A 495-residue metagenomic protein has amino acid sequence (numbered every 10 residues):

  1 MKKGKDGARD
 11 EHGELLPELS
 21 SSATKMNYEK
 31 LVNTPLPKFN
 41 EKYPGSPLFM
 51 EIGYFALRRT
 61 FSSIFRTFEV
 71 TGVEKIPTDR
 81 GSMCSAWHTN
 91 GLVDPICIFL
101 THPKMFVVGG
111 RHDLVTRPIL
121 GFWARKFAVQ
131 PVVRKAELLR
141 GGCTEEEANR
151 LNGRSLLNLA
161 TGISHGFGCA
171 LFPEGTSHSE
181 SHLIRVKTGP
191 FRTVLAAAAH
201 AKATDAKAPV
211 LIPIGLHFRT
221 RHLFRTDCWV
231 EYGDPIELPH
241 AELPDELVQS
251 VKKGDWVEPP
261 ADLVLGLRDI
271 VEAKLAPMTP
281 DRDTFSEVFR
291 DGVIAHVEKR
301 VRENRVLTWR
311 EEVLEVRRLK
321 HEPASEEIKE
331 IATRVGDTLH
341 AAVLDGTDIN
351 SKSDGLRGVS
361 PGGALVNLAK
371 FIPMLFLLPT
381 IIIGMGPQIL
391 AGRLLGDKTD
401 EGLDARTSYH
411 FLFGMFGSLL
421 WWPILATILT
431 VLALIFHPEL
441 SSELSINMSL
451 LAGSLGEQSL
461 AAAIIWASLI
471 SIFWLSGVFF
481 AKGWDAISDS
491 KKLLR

Functional and structural regions predicted by a protein language model:
M1-G81, W87-L92, T101-V107, R111 (+5 more regions): Membrane-interfacial terminal anchoring regions of lipid-handling membrane enzymes
V115, S177-S179, R219: Solvent-exposed loop/turn segments at secondary-structure junctions within structured extracellular/periplasmic domains
R117-P118, A124-T144, N149-L151: Eukaryotic helix-linker segments that join adjacent hydrophobic helices
E137-R140, G175-S179, E237-P239: A short, flexible beta-alpha/helix-coil linker loop
L156-F191: Catalytic-site beta-strand/loop segments enriched in glycine and acidic/polar residues
G189-A199: An active-site-proximal "capping" alpha-helix that borders the catalytic cofactor pocket
